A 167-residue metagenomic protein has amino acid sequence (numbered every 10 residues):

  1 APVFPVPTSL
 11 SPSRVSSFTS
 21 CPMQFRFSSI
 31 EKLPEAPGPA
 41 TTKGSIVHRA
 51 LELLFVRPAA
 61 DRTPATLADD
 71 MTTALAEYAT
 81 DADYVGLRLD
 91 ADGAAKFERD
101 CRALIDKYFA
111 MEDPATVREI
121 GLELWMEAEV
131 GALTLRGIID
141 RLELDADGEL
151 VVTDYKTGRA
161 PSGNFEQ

Functional and structural regions predicted by a protein language model:
A1, A65-D69, D147: Metal-dependent nuclease catalytic regions and adjoining charged, substrate-binding loops involved in nucleic-acid end
A1-V56: C-terminal, charged and often intrinsically disordered regions of DNA end-processing helicases and nucleases
T8-L10, S28-A36, D83-D90, V152-F165: Glycine- and acidic
V15-T19, P39, K43, G93 (+4 more regions): Secondary-structure capping and boundary motifs in well-ordered enzyme cores
A50-W125, E129: A non-catalytic, helix-rich entry segment at domain boundaries
I120, L124-Q167: Mg2+/Mn2+-dependent nuclease catalytic core
